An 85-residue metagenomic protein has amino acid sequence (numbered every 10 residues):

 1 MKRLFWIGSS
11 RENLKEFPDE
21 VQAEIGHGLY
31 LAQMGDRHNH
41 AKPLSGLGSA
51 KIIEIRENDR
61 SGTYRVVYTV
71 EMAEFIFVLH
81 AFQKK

Functional and structural regions predicted by a protein language model:
M1-T63, M72-I76, K85: Basic, Lys/Arg-enriched alpha-helical interface segments
V66: Portal/gating segments that form or line small-molecule/metal binding sites
T69: Catalytic DNA-binding helix-loop module of base-excision-repair DNA glycosylases/AP lyases
L79: Conserved catalytic cores of phosphodiester-cleaving nucleases, focusing on short active-site segments
F82: Short beta-to-alpha linker loops that shape the active-site pocket of alpha/beta-hydrolase fold enzymes
